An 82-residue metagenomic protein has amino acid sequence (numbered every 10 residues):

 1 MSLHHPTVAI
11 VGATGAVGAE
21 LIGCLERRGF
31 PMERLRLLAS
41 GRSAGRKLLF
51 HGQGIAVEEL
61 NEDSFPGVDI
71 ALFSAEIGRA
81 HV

Functional and structural regions predicted by a protein language model:
M1-A9, L25-P31: Hydrophobic, well-ordered beta-alpha structural blocks that scaffold small-molecule cofactor pockets
H5, G67-V68: Phosphate-coordination loops involved in phosphoryl transfer and adenosine-cofactor binding
T7-A13, K47: Short, flexible coil/turn micro-motifs enriched in small/turn-prone residues
V11-G23: N-terminal Rossmann NAD(P)H-binding glycine-rich loop of SDR-like oxidoreductase domains
E26-G67: Conserved N-terminal Rossmann-fold NAD(P) cofactor-binding segment
D69-S74: N-terminal Rossmann-like NAD(P) cofactor-binding module of classical short-chain dehydrogenase/reductase
E76-G78: Short glycine-rich anion-binding loops that position phosphate/pyrophosphate groups of nucleotides and phosphorylated
A80-V82: Conserved small/polar residues in nucleotide/adenosyl-binding loops
